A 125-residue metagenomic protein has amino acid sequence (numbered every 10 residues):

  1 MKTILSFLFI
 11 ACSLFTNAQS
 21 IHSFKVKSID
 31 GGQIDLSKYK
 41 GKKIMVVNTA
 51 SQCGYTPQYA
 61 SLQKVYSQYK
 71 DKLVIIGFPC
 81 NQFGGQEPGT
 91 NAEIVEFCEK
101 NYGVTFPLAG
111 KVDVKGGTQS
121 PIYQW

Functional and structural regions predicted by a protein language model:
M1-S20: Bacterial Sec-dependent N-terminal signal peptides
N17-S37, S120-P121: N-terminal "domain-start" segment that seeds a small globular fold
I21-S23, A92-W125: Short, internal strand/loop/helix patches that form the active-site neighborhood or redox-interaction surface
S28, N48-Q52: Amphipathic alpha-helical repeat scaffolds
K40-I44, Q52, T56-N81, C98-Y102: Conserved helix-turn-beta segment immediately C-terminal to the redox Cys motif in thioredoxin-like folds
P57-A60, G89, S120-P121: Generic recognition of short, well-ordered alpha-helical segments
K72-G89, V104-G116: Thiol-based oxidoreductase modules, predominantly thioredoxin-like and allied folds used for disulfide exchange
